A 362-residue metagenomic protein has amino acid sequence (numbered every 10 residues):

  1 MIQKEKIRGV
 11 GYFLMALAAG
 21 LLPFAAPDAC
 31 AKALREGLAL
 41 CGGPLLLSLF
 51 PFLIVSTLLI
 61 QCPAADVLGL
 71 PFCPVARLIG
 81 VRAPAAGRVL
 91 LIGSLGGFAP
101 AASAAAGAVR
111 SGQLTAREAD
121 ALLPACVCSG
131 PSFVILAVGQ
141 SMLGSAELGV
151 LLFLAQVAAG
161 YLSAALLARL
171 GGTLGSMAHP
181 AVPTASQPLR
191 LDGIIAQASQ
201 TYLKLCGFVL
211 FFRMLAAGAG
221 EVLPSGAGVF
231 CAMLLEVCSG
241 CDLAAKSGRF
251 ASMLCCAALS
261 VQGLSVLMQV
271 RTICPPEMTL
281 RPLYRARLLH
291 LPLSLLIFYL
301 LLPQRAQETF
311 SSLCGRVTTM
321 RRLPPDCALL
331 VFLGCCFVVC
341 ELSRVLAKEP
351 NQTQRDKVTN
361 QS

Functional and structural regions predicted by a protein language model:
M1-K6: Short, Lys/Arg-rich, polar N-terminal cytosolic tail immediately upstream of the first transmembrane signal-anchor
R8, G42-S48, P74-A86, L203 (+4 more regions): Membrane-interfacial loop-to-helix junctions in multi-pass transporters
L14-P27, L34-P44, F50-I54, L58 (+4 more regions): Selected transmembrane alpha-helices and immediately adjacent juxtamembrane segments of polytopic inner-membrane
F24-R35, Q61-A65, L136-V138, A146 (+5 more regions): Transmembrane helix-loop junctions in multi-pass membrane proteins
G43-V109: Membrane helical hairpin/interfacial module
A64, L191, I195-G263: Transmembrane helical segments that form the transport core of multi-pass membrane transport proteins
I79-L143, C231-K246, M253-P276, Y284-L288: Alpha-helical membrane segments and immediately flanking helix-loop junctions that form or couple to the substrate/ion
T115-E118, S132-V134, G160-Y161, S252-V345: C-terminal transmembrane helix pair
